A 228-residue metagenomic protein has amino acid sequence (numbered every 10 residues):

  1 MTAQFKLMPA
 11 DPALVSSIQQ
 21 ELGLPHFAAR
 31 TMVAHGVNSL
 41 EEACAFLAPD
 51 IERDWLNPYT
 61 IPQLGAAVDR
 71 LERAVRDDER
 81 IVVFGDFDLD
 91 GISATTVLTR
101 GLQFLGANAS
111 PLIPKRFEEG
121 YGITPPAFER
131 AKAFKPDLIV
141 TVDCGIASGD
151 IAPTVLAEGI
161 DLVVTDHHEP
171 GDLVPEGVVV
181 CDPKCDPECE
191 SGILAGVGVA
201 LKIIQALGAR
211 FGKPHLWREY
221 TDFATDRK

Functional and structural regions predicted by a protein language model:
M1-K228: Replace "Mg2+/Mn2+-dependent" with "divalent metal-dependent
